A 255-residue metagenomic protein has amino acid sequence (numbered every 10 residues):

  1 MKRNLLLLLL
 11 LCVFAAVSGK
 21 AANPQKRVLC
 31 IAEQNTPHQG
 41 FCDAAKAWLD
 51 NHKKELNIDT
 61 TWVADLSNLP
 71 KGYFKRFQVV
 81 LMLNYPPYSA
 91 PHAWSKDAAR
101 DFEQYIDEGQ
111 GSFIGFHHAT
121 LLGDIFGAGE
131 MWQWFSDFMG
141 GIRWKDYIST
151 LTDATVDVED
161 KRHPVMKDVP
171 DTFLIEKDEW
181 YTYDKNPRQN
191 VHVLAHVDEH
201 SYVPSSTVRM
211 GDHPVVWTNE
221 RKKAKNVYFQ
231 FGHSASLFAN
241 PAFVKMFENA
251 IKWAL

Functional and structural regions predicted by a protein language model:
M1-N4: Positively charged n-region of N-terminal signal peptides that target proteins for export
L7-A15: Bacterial N-terminal signal peptides
V17-A21: Sec/Tat signal peptide C-region and signal peptidase I cleavage site
A22-N23, R27-L122: Helical hinge/lid and interdomain linker segments adjacent to catalytic or ligand-binding clefts that mediate domain
N23-K26, E55, A64, G72 (+2 more regions): Extracellular ligand-binding/catalytic regions of CAZymes and related secreted enzymes and adhesion modules
N35-T36, P86-P87, T120-L121, D198-S201 (+2 more regions): Short, solvent-exposed loop/turn segments at secondary-structure junctions
D59, W144-K222: Catalytic beta-strand/loop cores that center a nucleophilic Ser/Cys/Thr and support acyl-enzyme chemistry
P87-D168: A glycine-rich, often tryptophan-bearing local segment used as a flexible ligand/cofactor-contacting loop or short
